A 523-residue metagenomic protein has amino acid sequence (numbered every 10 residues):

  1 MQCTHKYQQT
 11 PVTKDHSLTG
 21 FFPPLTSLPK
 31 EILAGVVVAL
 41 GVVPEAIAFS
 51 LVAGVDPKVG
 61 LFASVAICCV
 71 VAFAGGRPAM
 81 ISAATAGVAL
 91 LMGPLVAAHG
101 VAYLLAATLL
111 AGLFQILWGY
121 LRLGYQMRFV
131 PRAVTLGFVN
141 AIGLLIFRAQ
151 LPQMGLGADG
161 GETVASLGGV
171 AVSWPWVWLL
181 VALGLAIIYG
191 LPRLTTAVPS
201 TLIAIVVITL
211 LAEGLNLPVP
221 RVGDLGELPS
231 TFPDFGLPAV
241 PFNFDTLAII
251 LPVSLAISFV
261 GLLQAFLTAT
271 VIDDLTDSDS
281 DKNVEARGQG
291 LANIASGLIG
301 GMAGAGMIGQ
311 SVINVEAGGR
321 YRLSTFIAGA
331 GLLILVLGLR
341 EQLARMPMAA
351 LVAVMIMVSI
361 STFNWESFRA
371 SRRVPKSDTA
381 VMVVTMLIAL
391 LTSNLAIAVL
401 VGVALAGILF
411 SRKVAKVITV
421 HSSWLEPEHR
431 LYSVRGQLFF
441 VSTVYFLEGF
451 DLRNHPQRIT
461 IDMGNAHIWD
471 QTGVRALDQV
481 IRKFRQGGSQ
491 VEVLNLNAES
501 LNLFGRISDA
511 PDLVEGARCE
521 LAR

Functional and structural regions predicted by a protein language model:
Q2-V36, G41, G93, A97-T276 (+4 more regions): Core transmembrane helix bundle of multi-pass membrane transport proteins
G20-V36, L40-P78, F244-L323: Membrane-embedded helical hairpins/re-entrant loop segments and their flanking transmembrane helices within multi-pass
A46-A48, V65-F73, R77, L91 (+9 more regions): Alpha-helical transmembrane segments of multipass membrane proteins
D56, G87-V96, E316: Hydrophobic transmembrane alpha-helices that form the pore/transport pathway of multi-pass ion and small-solute
I67, A86, A111, A204 (+7 more regions): Transmembrane alpha-helical core residues of multi-pass small-molecule transporters, especially secondary transporters
A83, L91, L105-L123, M127-V130 (+2 more regions): Helix-loop-helix junctions within the multi-pass membrane cores of secondary transporters/permeases
S361-D509: The feature marks cytosolic C-terminal regulatory regions of anion transporters and related permeases
D509-R523: Acidic, Ser/Thr-rich peripheral helices and adjacent loops at domain boundaries
